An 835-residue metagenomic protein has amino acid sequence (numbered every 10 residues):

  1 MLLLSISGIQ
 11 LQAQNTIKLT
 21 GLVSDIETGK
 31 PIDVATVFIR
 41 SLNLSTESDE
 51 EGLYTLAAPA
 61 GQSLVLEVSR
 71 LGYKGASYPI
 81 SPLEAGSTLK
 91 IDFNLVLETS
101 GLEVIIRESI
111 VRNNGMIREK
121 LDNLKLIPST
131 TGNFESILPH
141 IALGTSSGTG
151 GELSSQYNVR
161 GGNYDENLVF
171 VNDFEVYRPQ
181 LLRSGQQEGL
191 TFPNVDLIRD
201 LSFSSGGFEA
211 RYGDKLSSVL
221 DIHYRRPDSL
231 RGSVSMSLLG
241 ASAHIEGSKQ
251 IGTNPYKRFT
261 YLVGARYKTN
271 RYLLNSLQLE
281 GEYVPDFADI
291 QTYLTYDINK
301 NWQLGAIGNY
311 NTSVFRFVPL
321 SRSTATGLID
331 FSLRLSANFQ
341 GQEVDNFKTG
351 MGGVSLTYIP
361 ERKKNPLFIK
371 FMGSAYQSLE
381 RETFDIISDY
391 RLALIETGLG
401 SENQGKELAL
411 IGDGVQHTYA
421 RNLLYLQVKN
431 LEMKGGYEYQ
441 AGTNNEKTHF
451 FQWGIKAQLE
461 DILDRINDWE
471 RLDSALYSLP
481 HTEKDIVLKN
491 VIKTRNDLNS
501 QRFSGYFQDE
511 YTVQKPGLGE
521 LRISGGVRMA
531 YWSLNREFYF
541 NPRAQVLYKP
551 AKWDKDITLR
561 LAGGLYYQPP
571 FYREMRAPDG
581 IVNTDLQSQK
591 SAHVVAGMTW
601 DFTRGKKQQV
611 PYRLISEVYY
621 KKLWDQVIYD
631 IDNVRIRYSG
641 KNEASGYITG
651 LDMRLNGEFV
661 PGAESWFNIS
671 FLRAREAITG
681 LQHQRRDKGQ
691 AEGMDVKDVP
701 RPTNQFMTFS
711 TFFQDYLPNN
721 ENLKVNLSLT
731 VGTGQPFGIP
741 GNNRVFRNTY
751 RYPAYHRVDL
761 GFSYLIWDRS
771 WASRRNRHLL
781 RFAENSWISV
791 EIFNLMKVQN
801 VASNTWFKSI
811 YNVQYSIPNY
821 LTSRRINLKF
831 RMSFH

Functional and structural regions predicted by a protein language model:
A13-E103: Periplasm-facing N-terminal accessory domains of Gram-negative outer-membrane beta-barrel systems
K74, S81-L89, I110-F208, V219 (+1 more regions): Periplasmic N-terminal accessory/gating domains of Gram-negative outer-membrane beta-barrel systems
S233, L239-T269, L279-P319, V344-F368: Transmembrane beta-barrel wall of Gram-negative outer-membrane proteins
D297-T312, Q342-N535: Face-selective signature of the C-terminal outer-membrane beta-barrel domain
L320-R322, P550-V595, V618-K641, S728-P740 (+1 more regions): Surface-exposed extracellular loop regions of Gram-negative outer-membrane beta-barrel proteins, predominantly
K370-S374, R381-I386, S588-E658, I788: Membrane-embedded beta-barrel scaffold of Gram-negative outer-membrane proteins
T512-G519, Y620-K622, N642-I739, R831: Gram-negative outer-membrane beta-barrel transporters
N722, T730-P740, Y764-H835: C-terminal beta-signal and adjacent terminal beta-strands/loops of Gram-negative outer-membrane beta-barrel proteins
